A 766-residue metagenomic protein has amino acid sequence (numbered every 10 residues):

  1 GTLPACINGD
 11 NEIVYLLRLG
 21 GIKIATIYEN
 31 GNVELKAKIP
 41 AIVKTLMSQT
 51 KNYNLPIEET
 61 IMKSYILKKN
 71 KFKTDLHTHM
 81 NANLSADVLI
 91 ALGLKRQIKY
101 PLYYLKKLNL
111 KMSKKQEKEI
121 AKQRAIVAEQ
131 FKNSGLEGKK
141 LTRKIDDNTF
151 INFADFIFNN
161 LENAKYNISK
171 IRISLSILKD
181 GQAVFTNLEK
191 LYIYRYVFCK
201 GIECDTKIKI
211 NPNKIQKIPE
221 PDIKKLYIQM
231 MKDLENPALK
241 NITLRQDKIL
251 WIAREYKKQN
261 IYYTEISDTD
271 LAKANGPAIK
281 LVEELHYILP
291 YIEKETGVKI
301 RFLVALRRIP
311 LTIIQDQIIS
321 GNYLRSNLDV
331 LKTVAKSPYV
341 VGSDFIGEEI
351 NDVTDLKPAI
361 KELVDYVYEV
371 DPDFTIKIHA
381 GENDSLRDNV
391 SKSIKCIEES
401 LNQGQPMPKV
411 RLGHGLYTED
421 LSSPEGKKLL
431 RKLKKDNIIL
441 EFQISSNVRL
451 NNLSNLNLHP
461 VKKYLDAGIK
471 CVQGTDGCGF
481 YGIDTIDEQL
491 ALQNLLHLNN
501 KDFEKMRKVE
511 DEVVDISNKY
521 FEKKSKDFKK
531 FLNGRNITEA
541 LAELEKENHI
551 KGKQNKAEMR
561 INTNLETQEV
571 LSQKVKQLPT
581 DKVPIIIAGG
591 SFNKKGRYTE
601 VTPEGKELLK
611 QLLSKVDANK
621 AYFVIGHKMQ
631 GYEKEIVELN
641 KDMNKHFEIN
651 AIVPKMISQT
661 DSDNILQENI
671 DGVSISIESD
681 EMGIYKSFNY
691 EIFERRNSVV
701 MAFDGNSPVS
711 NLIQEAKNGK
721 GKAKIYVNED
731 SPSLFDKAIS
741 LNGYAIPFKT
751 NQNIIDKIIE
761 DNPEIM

Functional and structural regions predicted by a protein language model:
R18-G20, G31-E34, K38-N555: Metal-cofactor-binding active-site regions of metalloenzymes
I550-T750, D756: Acidic/glycine-enriched connector segments
N751-I765: A charged, well-structured terminal subsegment
